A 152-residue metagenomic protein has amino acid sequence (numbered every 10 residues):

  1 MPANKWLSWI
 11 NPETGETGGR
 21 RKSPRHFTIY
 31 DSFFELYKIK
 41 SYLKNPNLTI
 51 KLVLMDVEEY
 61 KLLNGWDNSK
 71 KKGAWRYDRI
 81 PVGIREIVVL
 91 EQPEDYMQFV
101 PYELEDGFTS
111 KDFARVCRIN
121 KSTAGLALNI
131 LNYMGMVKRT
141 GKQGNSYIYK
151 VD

Functional and structural regions predicted by a protein language model:
M1: Conserved catalytic cores of phosphodiester-cleaving nucleases, focusing on short active-site segments
P12-G18: Replace "adjacent to P-loop NTPase cores in ATP/GTP-dependent enzymes" with "adjacent to NTP-binding cores
G19-V89: Long, low-complexity, charged/polar intrinsically disordered regions in eukaryotic proteins
V89-E105: Short helix->loop/beta-hairpin flanking segments within DNA-binding domains
L104-C117: Short acidic, hydrophobic short linear motifs in intrinsically disordered regions
I119-N132: Short amphipathic alpha-helical interaction segments
N132-Q143: A short, conserved structural fragment
K142-D152: Short, cationic-aromatic polyanion-contact patches
